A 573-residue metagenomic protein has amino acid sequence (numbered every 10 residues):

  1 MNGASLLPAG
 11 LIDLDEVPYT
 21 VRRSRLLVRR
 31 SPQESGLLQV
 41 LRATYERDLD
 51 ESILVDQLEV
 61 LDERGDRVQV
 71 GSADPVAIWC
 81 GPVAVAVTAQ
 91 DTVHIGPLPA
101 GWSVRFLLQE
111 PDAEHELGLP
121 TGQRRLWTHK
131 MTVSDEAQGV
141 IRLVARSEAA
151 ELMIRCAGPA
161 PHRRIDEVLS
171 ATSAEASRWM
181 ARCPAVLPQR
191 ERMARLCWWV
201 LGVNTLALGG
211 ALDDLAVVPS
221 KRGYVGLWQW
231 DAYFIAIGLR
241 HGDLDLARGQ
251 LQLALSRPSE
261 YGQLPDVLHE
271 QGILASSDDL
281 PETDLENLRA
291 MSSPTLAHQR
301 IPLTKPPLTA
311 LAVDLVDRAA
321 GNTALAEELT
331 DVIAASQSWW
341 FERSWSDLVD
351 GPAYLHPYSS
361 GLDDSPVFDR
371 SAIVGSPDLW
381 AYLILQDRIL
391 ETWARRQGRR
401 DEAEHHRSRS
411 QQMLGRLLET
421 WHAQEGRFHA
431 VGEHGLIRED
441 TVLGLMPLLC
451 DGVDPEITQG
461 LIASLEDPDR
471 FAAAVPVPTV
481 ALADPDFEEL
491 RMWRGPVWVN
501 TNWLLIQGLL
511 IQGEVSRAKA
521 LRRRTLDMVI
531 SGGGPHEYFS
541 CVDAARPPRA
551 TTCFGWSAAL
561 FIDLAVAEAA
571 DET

Functional and structural regions predicted by a protein language model:
M1-Q189, R222, L227-W230, H241-G242 (+4 more regions): Terminal accessory carbohydrate-recognition/targeting modules of carbohydrate-active enzymes
R164, V168-E175, Q189-L196, D243-S256 (+6 more regions): Extended, well-ordered alpha-helical scaffold segments
L187-G226, A254-L255, E260-L296, W345-G375 (+2 more regions): Extended glycan-interaction surfaces of carbohydrate-active proteins
V225-P352, W380, P496-Q512, A518 (+2 more regions): Aromatic-rich carbohydrate-recognition surfaces in CAZymes
